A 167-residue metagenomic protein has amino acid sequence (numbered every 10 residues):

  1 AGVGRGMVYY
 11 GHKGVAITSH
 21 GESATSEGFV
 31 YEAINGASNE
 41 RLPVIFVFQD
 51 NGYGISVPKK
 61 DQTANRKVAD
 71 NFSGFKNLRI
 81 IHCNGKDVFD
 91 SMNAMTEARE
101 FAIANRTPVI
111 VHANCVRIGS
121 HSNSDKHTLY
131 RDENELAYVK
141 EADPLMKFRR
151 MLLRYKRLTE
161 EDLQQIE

Functional and structural regions predicted by a protein language model:
V3-E167: Glycine-rich ThDP/TPP pyrophosphate-binding loop and its adjacent helix/strand module within ThDP-dependent enzymes
